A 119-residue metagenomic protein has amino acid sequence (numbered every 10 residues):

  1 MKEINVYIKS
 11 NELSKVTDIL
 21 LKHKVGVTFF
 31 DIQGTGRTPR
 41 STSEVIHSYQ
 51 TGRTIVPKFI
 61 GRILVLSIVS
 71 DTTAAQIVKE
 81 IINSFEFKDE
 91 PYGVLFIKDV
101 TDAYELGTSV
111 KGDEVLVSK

Functional and structural regions predicted by a protein language model:
M1-K119: Positively charged, small/polar-rich N-terminal and surface patches that mediate targeting and assembly and bind
